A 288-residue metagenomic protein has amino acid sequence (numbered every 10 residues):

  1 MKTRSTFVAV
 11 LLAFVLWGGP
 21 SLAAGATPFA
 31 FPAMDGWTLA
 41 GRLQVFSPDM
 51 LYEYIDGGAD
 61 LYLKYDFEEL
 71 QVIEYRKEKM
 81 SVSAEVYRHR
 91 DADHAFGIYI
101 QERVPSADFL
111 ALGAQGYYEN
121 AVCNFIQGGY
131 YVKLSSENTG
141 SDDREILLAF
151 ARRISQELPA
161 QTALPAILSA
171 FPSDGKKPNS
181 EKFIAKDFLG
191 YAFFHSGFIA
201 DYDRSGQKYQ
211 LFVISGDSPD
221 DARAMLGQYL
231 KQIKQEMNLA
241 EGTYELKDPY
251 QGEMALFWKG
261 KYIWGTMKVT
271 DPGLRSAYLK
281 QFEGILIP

Functional and structural regions predicted by a protein language model:
M1-S5: Positively charged n-region of N-terminal signal peptides that target proteins for export
L12-V15, G19-P288: Soluble, non-membrane globular domain cores that form compact, hydrophobic packing and curved binding surfaces
